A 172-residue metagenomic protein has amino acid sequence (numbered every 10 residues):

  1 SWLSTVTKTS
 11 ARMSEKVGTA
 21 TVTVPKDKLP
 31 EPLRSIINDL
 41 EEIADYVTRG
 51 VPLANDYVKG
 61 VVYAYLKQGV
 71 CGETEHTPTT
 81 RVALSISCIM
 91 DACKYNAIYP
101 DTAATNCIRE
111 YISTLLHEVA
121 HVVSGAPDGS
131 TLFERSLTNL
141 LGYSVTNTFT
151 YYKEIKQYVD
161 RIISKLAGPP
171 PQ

Functional and structural regions predicted by a protein language model:
S1-R12, D101-C107, V122-V123: Charged regulatory segments coupled to nucleotide-binding catalytic modules in large multidomain enzymes
S1-Y65: A metal-dependent hydrolase signature that marks the N-terminal structural subdomain at the beginning of catalytic folds
L40-P52, V119-A120, L137-V145: Hydrophobic, Leu/Ile/Phe/Ala-enriched alpha-helical segments that form helix-helix packing faces
A54-C93: Catalytic zinc-binding patch centered on the HExxH motif and its immediate surroundings that defines zinc-dependent
V70, A126-P171: Post-HExxH zinc-binding segment in Zn-dependent metallohydrolases
I108-I112: Alpha-helical scaffolds flanking conserved acidic
S113-G125: Active-site recognition of the HExxH zinc-binding catalytic motif
